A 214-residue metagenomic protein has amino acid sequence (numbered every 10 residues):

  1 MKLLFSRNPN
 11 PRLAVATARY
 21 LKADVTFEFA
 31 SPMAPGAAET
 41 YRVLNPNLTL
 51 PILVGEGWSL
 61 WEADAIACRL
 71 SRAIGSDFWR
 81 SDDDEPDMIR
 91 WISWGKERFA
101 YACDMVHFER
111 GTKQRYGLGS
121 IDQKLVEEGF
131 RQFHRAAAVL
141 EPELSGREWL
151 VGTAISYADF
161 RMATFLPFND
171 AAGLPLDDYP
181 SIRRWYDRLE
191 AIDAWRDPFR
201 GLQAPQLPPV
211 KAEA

Functional and structural regions predicted by a protein language model:
M1-Q123: GST-like domain detector, emphasizing the conserved glutathione-binding G-site in the N-terminal thioredoxin-like
S31-A34, A158, Q203-A204: Conserved beta-strand edge residues that scaffold enzyme active sites
P35, Y186, Q206-L207: Generic structural signal for helix capping and beta-alpha/helix-loop junctions
A65, S181, A194: Residue-level recognition of oxygen-bearing side chains
S71, F165-L166, F199: Active-site-flanking alpha-helical
G95-A191: GST-like fold's C-terminal all-alpha helical module
W195-A214: Terminal-tail/helix-coil boundary detector
